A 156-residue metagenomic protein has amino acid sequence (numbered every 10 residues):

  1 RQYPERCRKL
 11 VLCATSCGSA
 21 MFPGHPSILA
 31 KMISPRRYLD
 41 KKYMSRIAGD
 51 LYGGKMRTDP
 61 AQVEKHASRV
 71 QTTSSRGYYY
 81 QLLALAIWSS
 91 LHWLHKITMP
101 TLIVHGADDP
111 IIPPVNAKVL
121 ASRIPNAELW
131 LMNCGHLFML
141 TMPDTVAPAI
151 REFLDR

Functional and structural regions predicted by a protein language model:
R1-Q2, C7-R37: Flexible "cap/lid" loop of the alpha/beta hydrolase fold
P4-E5, T98-M99, N126: Active-site acidic short loop of glycosyltransferases
V11, L102-V104, W130: Hydrophobic/aromatic beta-strand patches that form the interior of the parallel beta-sheet core in alpha/beta enzyme
M21, K41-W93: Conserved alpha/beta-hydrolase catalytic His-Asp/Glu region
T73, I112, T141: Residue-level signal for the nucleotide or nucleotide-sugar donor/cofactor binding architecture
I97, I103-H105, D109: Short beta-strand/loop motif that positions the catalytic acidic residue of the alpha/beta-hydrolase fold
P110-N116: Conserved alpha/beta-hydrolase "acid-adjacent" motif
A127-R156: Catalytic active-site module of serine/aspartate enzymes centered on a nucleophile-bearing elbow/loop
